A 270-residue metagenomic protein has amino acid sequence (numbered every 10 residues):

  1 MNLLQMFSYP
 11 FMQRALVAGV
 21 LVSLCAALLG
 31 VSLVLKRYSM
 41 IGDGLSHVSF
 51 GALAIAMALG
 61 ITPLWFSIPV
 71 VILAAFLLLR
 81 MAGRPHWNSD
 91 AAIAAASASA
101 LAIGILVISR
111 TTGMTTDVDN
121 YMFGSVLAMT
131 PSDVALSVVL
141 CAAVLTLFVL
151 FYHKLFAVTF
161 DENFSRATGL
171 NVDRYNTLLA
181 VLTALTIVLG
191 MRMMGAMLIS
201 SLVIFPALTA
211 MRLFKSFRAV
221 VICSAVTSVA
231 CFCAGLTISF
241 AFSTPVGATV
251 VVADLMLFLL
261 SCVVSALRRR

Functional and structural regions predicted by a protein language model:
M1-L24: Membrane-interfacial amphipathic/re-entrant helices at transmembrane-helix boundaries
M1-Y9, G113-M129, T237-F240: Membrane-interface helix termini and inter-helical loops of multi-pass transporters
A15-A18, P63-V71, D90-A94, V138 (+2 more regions): Loop-to-transmembrane alpha-helix initiation sites
V31-M114, A210-I222, S239-F242, S265-L267: Short loop segments and helix-boundary regions at transmembrane helix junctions of multi-pass inner-membrane proteins
V48-A58, A96-V107, A128, V172-T183 (+2 more regions): Small-residue-rich segments of transmembrane alpha-helices in multi-pass membrane proteins, especially helix faces
F76, R80, A95-M114, M129-S137 (+4 more regions): Mid-bilayer segments of alpha-helical transmembrane spans in multi-pass integral membrane proteins that mediate
D133-P206: Helix-loop-helix "hairpin" substructures at the membrane interface of multi-pass membrane proteins
M193, M197-A248: Transmembrane alpha-helical segments in multi-pass inner-membrane proteins
